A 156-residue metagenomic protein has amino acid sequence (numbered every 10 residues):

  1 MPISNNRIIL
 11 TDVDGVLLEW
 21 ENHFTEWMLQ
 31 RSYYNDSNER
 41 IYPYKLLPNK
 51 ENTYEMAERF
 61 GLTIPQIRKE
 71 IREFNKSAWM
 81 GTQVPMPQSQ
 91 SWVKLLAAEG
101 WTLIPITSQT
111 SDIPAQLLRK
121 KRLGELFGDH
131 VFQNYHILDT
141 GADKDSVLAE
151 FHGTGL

Functional and structural regions predicted by a protein language model:
P2-Q66: Active-site neighborhood of HAD-like aspartate-dependent phosphohydrolases
S4-N6, G100, H152-T154: A general structural motif
L18-E21, T25-E26, L103-P105, D112-L117 (+1 more regions): Short catalytic/ligand-binding loop motif for oxyanion handling, primarily in non-cytosolic enzymes, centered on
T25, L29, K94-A97, K120 (+2 more regions): Class I S-adenosyl-L-methionine
Q66-R68, R72-P105, D112-L117: Short, acidic loop-to-helix structural element flanking the phosphoryl-transfer center in phosphate-processing enzymes
K121-I137: Structural recognition of alpha->loop->beta junctions
H136-L156: Conserved Lys-Pro-Asp/Glu-containing loop-to-beta segment of HAD-superfamily phosphomonoesterases, centered on
